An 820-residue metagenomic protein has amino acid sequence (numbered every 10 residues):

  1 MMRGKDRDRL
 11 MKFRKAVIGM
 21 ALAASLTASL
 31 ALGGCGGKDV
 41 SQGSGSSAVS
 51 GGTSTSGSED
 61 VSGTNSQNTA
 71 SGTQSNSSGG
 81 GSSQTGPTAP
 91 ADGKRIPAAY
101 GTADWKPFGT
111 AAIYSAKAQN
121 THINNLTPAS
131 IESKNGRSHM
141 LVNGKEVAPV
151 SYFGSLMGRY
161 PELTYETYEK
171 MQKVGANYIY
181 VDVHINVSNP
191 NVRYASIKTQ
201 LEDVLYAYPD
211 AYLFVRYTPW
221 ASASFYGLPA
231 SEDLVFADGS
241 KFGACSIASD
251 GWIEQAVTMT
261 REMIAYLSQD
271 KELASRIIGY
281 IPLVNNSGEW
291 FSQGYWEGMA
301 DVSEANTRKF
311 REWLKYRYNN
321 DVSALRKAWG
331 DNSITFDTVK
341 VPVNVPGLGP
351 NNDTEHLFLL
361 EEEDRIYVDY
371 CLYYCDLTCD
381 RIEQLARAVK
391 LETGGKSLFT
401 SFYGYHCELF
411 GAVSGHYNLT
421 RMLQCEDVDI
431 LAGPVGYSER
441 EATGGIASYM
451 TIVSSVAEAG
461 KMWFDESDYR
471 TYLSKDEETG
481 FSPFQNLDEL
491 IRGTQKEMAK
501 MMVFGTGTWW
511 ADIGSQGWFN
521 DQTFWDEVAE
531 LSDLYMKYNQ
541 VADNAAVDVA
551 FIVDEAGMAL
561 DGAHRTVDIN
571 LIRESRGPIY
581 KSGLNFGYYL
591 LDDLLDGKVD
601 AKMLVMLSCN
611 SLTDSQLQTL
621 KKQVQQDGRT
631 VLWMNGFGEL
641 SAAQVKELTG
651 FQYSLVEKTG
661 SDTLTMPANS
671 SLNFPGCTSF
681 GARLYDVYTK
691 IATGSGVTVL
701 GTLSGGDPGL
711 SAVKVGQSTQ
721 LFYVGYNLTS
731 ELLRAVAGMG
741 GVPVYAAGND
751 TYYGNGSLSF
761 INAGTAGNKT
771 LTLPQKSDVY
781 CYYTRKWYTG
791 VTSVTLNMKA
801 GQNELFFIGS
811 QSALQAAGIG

Functional and structural regions predicted by a protein language model:
L30-S50: Sec-dependent signal peptide cleavage junction
P90-M171: N-terminal carbohydrate-binding accessory modules
A99, E392-G395, T400-E574, L664-A668 (+5 more regions): Hydrophobic targeting/anchoring helices
A148-R159, Y180-Y194, D238-T258, Y266 (+8 more regions): The substrate-binding groove and active-site-proximal loops of carbohydrate-active enzymes, especially glycoside
R159-T164, Y168, L419-M422, P578-K598: A short, well-structured beta->alpha microelement
L163-G239, Q255, I264-S268, L385-E392 (+1 more regions): Aromatic-lined substrate-binding rim segments of carbohydrate-active enzymes
S231-M422, V428, P434-Y437, I446: Polysaccharide-binding and catalytic clefts of secreted carbohydrate-active enzymes
L490-R492, L607-I819: A conserved amphipathic helix/loop scaffold that creates a polar/acidic microenvironment used either to coordinate
